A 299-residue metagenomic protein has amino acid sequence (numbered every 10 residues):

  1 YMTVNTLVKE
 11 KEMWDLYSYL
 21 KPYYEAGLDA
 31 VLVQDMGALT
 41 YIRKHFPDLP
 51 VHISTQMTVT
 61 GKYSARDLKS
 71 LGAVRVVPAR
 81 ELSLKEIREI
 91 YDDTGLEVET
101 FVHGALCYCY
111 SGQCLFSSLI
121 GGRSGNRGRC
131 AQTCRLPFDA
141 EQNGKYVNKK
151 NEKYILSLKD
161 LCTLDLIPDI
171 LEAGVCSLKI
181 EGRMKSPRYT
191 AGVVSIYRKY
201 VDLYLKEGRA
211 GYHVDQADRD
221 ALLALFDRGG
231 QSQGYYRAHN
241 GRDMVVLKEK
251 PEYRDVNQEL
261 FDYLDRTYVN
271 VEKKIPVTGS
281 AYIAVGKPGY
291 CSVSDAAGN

Functional and structural regions predicted by a protein language model:
Y1-M2, W14-Y24, V33, G37 (+3 more regions): Surface-exposed amphipathic alpha-helical tracts and adjacent flexible/coil segments at the periphery of soluble enzymes
Y1-N5, K9: Short intrinsically disordered, low-complexity coil segments enriched in acidic
T6, Q34-A38, M57-V59: Short glycine-enriched loops at secondary-structure junctions
V8, M57-T60, L82, K185: Glycine-/small-residue-rich active-site loops that bind phosphorylated ligands and cofactors
V8-E12, T40-Y41: Short active-site-adjacent helix-start/loop capping segments
